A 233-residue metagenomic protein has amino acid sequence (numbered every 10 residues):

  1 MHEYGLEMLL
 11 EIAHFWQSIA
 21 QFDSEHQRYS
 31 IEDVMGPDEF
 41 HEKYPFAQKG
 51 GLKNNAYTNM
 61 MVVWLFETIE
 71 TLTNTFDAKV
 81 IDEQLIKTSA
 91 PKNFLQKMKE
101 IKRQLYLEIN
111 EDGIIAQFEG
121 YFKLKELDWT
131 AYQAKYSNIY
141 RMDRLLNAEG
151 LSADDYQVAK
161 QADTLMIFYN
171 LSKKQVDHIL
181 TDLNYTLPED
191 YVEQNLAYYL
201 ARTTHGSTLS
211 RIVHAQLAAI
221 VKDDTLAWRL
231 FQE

Functional and structural regions predicted by a protein language model:
M1-E3, Q17-L95: The feature captures the catalytic groove of carbohydrate-active enzymes
M1-E7, E11: A conserved hydrophobic secondary-structure block that centers on an alpha-helix together with its immediately flanking
E3, M60, E67, T71-N74 (+1 more regions): Active-site core of glycosidic bond-cleaving carbohydrate-active enzymes
